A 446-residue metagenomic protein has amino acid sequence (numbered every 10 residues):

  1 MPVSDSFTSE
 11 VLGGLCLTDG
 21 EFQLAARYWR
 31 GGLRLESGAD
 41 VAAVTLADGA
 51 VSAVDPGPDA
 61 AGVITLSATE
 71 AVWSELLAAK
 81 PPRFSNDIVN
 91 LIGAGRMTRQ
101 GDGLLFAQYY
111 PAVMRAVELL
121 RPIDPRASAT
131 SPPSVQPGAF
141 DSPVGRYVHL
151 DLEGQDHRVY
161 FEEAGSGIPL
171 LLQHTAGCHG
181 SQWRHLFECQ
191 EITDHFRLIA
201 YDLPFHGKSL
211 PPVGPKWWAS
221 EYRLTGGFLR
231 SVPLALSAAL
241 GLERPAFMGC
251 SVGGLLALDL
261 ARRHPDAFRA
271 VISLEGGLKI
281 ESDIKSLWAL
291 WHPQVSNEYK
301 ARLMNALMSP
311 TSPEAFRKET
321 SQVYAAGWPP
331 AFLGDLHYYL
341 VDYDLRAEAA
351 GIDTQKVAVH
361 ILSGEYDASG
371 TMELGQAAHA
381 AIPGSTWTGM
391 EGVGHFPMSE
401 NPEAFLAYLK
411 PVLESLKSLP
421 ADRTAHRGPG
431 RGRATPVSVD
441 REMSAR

Functional and structural regions predicted by a protein language model:
M1-G138: Feature captures hydrophobic
E153, H157-P215: Conserved HGGG/HGGXW glycine-rich cap/lid loop of the alpha/beta-hydrolase fold
A200-M248, A407: Active-site loop/oxyanion-hole signature of alpha/beta-hydrolase fold enzymes
L258, R262-R263, A267-E298: Flexible "cap/lid" loop of the alpha/beta hydrolase fold
S282-D283, E298-D353: Conserved alpha/beta-hydrolase catalytic His-Asp/Glu region
Q355, I361-S363: Short beta-strand/loop motif that positions the catalytic acidic residue of the alpha/beta-hydrolase fold
A368-L374: Conserved alpha/beta-hydrolase "acid-adjacent" motif
S385-R446: Catalytic active-site module of serine/aspartate enzymes centered on a nucleophile-bearing elbow/loop
